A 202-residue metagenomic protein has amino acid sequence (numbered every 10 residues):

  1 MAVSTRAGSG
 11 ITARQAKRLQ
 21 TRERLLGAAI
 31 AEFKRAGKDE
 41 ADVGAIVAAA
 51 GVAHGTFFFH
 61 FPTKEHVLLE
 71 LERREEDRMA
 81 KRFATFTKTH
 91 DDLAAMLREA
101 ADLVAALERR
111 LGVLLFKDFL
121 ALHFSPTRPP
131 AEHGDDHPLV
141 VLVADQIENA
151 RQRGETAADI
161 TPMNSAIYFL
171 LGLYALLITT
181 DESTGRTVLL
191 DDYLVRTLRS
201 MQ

Functional and structural regions predicted by a protein language model:
M1-S9, D102-A106, V140-R153, Y168-Q202: C-terminal peripheral helix-coil segments that are non-catalytic and often amphipathic
R18, R22, L68, E72 (+3 more regions): Amphipathic, non-transmembrane alpha-helical scaffold segments
R24, E32-H66, E70, R74: Helix-turn-helix
E70, A84-L111, P162, F169: Hydrophobic alpha-helical connector segments
A84-T87, A101-R109, D118-F124, Y193-M201: Helix-loop "lid/cap" segments that line or gate small-molecule binding pockets
A95, A131-D136, Q152-Y168, G185-V188: All-alpha amphipathic helical-bundle segments outside canonical DNA-binding/catalytic cores that form hydrophobic
A105-A144, I178: Short secondary-structure transition hinges
